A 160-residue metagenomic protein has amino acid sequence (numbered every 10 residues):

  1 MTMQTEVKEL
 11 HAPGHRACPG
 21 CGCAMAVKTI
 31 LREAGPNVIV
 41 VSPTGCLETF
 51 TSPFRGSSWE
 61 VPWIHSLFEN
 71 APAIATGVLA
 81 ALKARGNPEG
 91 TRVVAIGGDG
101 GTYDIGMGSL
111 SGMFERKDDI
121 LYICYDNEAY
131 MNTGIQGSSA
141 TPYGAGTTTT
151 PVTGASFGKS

Functional and structural regions predicted by a protein language model:
T2-Y122, Y130, I135, S139-A145: Cofactor-binding active-site loop characterized by glycine-rich and histidine/acidic residues
D126: ATP-dependent adenylation/pyrophosphate-handling site
G137-S160: Phosphate/diphosphate-binding glycine-rich loops and adjacent basic-rich segments that engage nucleotide
